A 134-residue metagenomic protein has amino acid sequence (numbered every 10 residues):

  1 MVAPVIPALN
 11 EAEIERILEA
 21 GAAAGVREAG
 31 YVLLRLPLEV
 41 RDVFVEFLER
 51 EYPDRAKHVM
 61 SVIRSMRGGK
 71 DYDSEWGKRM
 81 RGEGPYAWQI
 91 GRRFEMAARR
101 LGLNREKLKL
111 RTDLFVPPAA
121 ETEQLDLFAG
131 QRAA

Functional and structural regions predicted by a protein language model:
M1-V2, R111: A secondary-structure boundary/capping signal
A3-P7, L34-L36: Active-site beta-loop-alpha junctions enriched in small/polar residues
A12-A134: Auxiliary Fe-S-binding modules of radical SAM enzymes
